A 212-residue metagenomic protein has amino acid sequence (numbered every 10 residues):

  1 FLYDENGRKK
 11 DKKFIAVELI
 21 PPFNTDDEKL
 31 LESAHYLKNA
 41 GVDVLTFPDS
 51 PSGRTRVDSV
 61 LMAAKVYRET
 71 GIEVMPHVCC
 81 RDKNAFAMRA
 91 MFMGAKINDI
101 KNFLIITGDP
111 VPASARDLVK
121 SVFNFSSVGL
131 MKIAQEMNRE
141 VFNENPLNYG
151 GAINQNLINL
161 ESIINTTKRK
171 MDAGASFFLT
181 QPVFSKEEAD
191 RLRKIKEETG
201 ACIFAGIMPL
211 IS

Functional and structural regions predicted by a protein language model:
F1-F47: Conserved N-terminal beta1-alpha1 strand-loop-helix module at the mouth
F1-G7, D26-E28, G53-V66, N84-A90 (+3 more regions): Active-site-adjacent beta->alpha loops and helix N-cap segments on the catalytic face of soluble alpha/beta enzymes
K13-P21, D43-F47, V74-V78, F103-I105 (+4 more regions): Hydrophobic faces of well-ordered beta-strands that scaffold small-molecule active sites in alpha/beta enzyme cores
L19-F23, D49-G53, C80-D82, T107-V111 (+3 more regions): Active-site-proximal loop/turn and secondary-structure-junction residues that shape catalytic pockets, frequently
N24-L37, A85-F92, I158-K170: Short, acidic/polar
V78, M88-V111: A generic, well-ordered mixed alpha/beta core segment in the N-terminal half of proteins
V141-S212: Active-site-adjacent structural elements that line small-molecule/cofactor binding pockets in enzymes
